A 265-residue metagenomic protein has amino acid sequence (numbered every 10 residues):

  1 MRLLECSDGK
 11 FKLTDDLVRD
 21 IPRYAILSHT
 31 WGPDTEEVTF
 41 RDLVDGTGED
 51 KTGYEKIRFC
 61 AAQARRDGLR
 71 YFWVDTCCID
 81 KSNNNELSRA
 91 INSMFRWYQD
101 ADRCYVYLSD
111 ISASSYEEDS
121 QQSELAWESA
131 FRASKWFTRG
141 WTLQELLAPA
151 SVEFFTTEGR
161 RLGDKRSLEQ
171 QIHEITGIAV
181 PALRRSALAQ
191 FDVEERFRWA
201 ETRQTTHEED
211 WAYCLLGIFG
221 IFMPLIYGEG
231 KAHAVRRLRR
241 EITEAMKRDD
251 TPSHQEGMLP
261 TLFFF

Functional and structural regions predicted by a protein language model:
M1-E201, E229: Intrinsically disordered, low-complexity acidic segments that are enriched in bulky aromatics
L168, I178-F265: Short helix/strand-capping turn motifs
